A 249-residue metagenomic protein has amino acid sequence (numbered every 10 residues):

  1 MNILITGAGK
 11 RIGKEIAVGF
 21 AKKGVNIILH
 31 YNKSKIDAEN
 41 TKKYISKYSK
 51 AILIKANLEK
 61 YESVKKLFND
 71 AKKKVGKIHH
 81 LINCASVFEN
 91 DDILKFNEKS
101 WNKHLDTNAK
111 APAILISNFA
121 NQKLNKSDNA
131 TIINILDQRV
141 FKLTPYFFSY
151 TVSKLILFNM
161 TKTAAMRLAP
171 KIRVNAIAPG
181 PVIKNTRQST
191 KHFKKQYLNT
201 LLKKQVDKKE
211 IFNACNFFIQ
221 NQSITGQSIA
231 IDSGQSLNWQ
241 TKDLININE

Functional and structural regions predicted by a protein language model:
G9-R11: Conserved glycine-rich cofactor-binding loop
F20, F158, L168-V182, I224-I231: Conserved Rossmann-fold SDR core element
V25-N40: Conserved glycine-rich Rossmann-like NAD(P)H-binding loop of the short-chain dehydrogenase/reductase
C84-E89, G234: Conserved NAD(P)H cofactor-binding loop of Rossmann-fold oxidoreductase domains
D92-I93, S100-L105, Q196: Substrate-binding pocket helix/loop in short-chain dehydrogenase/reductase
T131-A169, P181, Q235: Catalytic loop of short-chain dehydrogenase/reductase
K208-I231, S236-L237: C-terminal substrate-recognition "lid" of short-chain dehydrogenase/reductases
